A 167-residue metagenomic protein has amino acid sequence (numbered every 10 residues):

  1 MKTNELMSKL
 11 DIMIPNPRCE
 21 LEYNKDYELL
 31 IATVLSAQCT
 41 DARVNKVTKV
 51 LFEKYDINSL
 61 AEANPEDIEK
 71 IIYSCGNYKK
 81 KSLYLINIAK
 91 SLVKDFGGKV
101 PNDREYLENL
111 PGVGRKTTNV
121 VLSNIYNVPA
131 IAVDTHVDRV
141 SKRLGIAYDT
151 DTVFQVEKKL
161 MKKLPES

Functional and structural regions predicted by a protein language model:
K2-S167: Catalytic cores of DNA base-excision repair glycosylases
